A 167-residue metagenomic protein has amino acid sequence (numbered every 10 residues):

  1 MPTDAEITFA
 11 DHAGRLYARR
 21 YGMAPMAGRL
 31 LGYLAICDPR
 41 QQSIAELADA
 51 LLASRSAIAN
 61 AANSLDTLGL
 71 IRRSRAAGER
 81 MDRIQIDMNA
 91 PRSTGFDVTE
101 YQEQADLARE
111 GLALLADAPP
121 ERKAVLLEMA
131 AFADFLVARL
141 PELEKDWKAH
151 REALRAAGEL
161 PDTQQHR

Functional and structural regions predicted by a protein language model:
P2-G28: Short alpha-helical segments that sit at the start of domains
R20-Y21, A35-R40: Short helix-capping/hinge SLiMs at alpha-helix to coil transitions
Y21, M26, A76-D97: Short, cationic-aromatic polyanion-contact patches
E46-D49: A short acidic, leucine-rich amphipathic alpha-helix
G69: Glycine-centered, phosphate/nucleic-acid-interacting loop/turn motifs that mediate DNA/RNA or nucleotide
P91-V137: Amphipathic alpha-helical dimerization/coiled-coil segments that flank or bridge DNA-binding/regulatory modules
D117-R167: C-terminal regulatory/oligomerization modules of transcriptional regulators
